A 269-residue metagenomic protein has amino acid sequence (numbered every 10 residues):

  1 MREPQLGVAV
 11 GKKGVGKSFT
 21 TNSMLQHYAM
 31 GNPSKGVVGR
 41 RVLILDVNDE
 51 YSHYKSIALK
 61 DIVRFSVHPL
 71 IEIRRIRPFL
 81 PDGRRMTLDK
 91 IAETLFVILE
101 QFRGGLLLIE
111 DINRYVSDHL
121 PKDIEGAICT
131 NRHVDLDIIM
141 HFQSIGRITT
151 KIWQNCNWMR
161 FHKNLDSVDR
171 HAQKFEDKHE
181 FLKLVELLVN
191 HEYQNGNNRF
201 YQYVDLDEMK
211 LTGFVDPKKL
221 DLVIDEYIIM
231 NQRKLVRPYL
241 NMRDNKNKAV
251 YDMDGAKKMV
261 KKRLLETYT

Functional and structural regions predicted by a protein language model:
R2-G11, Y193-T269: Conserved P-loop NTPase motor module
P4-Q5, G39, I71, N155-N157: Short, well-ordered alpha-helix to beta-strand connector turns
G7-Q26, S34, R85, D89-F181: Conserved P-loop NTPase motor cores
G14-F65: Walker A/P-loop NTP-binding active-site region of P-loop NTPases, recognizing the glycine-rich GxxxxGKT/S
Y51-L59, L80-P81, T149-Q154: Short loop/helix-cap segments at secondary-structure boundaries that form the rim of catalytic
I62-F65, H179-E180, L211-T212, K219: Extended accessory and catalytic-adjacent subdomains in large enzymes
F65-M86: Conserved P-loop NTPase mechanochemical-coupling segment
R170-M209: Electropositive, surface-exposed helix/loop patches at the edges of structured domains that serve as adaptable
